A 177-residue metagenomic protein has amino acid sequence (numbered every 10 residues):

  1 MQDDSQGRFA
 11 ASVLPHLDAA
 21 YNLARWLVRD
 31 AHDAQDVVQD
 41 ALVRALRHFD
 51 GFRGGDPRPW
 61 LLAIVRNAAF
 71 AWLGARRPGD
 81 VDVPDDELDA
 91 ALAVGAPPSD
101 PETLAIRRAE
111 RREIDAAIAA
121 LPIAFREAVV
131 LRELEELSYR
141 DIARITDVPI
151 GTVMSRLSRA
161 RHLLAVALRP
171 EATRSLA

Functional and structural regions predicted by a protein language model:
M1-N22, H32-Q35, L46: A short, charge-rich alpha-helical start-of-domain segment used by transcription regulators
Q2-F9, D115, R140, R144-D147 (+1 more regions): C-terminal edge and immediately downstream basic/flexible tail or linker adjoining helix-turn-helix-like DNA-binding
S12, H16, A20, A41 (+2 more regions): Residue-level preference for hydrophobic side chains embedded in well-ordered alpha helices
D30, S138, D147-T152: Helix-turn-helix DNA-binding motif, specifically the short coil turn and the N-cap/start of the second
D36-V43, R47, G55-N67: Structural recognition of an alpha-helix C-terminal capping motif at a helix-to-coil junction
A63-D85, A93, R107, P170: Arg/Lys-rich amphipathic alpha helix in sigma70-family domain 2
D89-A116: Acidic, proline/glycine-rich intrinsically disordered inter-domain spacer in sigma factors
A128-R132: A short pre-motif secondary-structure segment
